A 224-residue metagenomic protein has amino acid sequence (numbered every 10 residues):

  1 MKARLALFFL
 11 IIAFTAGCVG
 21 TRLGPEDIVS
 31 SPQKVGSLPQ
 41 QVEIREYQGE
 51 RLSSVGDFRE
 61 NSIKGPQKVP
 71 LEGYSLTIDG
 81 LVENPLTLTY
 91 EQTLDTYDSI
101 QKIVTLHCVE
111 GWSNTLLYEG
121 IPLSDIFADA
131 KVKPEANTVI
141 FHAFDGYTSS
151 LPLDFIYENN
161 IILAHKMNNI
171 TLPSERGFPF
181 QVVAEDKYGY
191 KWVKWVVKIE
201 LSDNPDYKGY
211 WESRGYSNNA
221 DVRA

Functional and structural regions predicted by a protein language model:
M1-R22: Secretory targeting signatures
G17-L76, D129-A224: Extended, aromatic/histidine-rich regions of cofactor-dependent oxidoreductases associated with respiratory
P66-N114: A glycine-rich, hydrophobic loop/mini-helix early in the fold
Y74, L86, E119-P122, I126 (+1 more regions): Stable alpha-helical elements in mature extracytoplasmic
G80-V82, Q92-L94, E110-W112, G120 (+4 more regions): A mature extracytoplasmic/lumenal domain signature
Y97-L151: Mid-length scaffold segments of soluble, non-membrane domains
